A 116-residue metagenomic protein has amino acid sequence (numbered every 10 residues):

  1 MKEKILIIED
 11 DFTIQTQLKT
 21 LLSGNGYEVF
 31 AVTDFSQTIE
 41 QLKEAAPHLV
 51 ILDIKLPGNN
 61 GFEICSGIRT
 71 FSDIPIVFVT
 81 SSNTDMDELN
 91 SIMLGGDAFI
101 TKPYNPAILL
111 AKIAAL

Functional and structural regions predicted by a protein language model:
M1-L116: N-terminal/domain-start alpha-helical segments
